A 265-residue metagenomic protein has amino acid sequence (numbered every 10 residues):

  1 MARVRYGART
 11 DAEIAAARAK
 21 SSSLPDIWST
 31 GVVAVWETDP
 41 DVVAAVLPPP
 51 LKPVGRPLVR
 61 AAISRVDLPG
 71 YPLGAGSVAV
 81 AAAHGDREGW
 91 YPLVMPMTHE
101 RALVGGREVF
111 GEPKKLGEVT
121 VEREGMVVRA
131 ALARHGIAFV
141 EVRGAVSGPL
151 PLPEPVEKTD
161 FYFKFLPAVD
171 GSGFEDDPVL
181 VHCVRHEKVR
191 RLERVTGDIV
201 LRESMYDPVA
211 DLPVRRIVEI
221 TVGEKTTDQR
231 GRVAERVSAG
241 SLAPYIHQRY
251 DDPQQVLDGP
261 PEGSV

Functional and structural regions predicted by a protein language model:
M1-S23: Short acidic N-proximal helix/loop "leader" segments that mark the beginning of a domain or an inter-domain linker
A2-V4, I14, E108-V265: Interaction-surface and assembly-scaffold signal
T10-A17, I27, G31-V33, T38-P40 (+2 more regions): Structured soluble/peripheral alpha/beta segments that form catalytic or ligand/cofactor-binding pockets
P50: Oxidoreductase and adenylate-handling cofactor-binding alpha/beta cores
